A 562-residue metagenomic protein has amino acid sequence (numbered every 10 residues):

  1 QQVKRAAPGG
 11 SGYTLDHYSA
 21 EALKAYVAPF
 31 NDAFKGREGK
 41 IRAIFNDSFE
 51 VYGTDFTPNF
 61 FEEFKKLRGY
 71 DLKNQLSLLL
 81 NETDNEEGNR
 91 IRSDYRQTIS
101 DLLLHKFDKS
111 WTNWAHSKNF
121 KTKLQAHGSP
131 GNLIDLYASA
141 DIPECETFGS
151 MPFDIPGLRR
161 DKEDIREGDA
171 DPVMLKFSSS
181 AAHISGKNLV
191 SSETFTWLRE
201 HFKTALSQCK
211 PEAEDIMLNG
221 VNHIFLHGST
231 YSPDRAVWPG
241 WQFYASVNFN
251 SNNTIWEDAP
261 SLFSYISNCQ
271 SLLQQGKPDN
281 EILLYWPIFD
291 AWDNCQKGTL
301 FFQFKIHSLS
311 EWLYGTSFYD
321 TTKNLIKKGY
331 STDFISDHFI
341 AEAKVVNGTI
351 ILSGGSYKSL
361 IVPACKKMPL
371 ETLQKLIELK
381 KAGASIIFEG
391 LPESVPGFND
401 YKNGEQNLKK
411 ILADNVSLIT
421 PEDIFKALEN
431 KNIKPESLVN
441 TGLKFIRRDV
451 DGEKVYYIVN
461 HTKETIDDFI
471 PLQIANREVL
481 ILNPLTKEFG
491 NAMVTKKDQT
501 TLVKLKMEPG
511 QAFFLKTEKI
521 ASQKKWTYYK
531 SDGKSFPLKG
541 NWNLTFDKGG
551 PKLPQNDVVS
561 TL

Functional and structural regions predicted by a protein language model:
Q1-K35: Catalytic and substrate-binding clefts that recognize carbohydrates or anionic sugar/phosphate headgroups
F30-A43, S48-P143, F148-L562: Carbohydrate-binding surfaces of carbohydrate-active enzymes
